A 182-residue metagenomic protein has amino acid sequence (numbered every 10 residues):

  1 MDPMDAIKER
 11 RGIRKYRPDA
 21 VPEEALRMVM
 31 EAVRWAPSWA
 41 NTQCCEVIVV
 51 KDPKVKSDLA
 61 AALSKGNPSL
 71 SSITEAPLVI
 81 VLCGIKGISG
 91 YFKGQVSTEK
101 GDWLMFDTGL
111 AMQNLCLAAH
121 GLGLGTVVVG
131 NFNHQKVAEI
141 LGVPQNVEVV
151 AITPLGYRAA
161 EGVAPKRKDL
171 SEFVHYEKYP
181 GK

Functional and structural regions predicted by a protein language model:
P3-I13, P18, A151-K182: C-terminal helix-cap and adjacent tail motif
D19-E24: A short beta-loop-alpha structural element at the N-terminal edge of CoA-dependent acyl/N-acetyltransferase catalytic
L26-R34: A structural motif
V33, W39-T42: N-terminal structural module
V33-R34, I80, V96-I140: Small-aliphatic-rich amphipathic alpha-helix that forms the alpha element of a beta-alpha
N41-A111: Glycine/small-residue-rich phosphate/adenosyl-binding loop
L70-V79, G142-A164: A glycine-rich helix N-cap at a beta->alpha junction
G84, N131, Y157: Short secondary-structure boundary segments
